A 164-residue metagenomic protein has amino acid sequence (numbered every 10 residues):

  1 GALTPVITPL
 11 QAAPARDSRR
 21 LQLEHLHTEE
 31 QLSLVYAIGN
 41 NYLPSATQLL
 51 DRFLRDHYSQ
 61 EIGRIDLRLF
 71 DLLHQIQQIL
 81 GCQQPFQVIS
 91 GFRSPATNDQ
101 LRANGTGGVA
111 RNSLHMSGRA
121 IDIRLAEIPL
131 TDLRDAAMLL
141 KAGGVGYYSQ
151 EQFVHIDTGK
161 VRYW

Functional and structural regions predicted by a protein language model:
G1-Q11: N-terminal export signals
Q11-S18: Cleaved targeting-peptide boundary
R19-E24, G105-W164: Catalytic cores and adjacent binding grooves of peptidoglycan-active enzymes
L26, V35, F53-D56, L72-Q83 (+6 more regions): Structured segments of extracytoplasmic/periplasmic soluble domains in secreted or envelope-associated proteins
V35-I89: Active-site acidic/histidine clusters and adjacent loop/turn architecture that either coordinate catalytic ions
P85-D99: Acidic helix-start/capping segments at beta-turn-to-alpha-helix junctions
